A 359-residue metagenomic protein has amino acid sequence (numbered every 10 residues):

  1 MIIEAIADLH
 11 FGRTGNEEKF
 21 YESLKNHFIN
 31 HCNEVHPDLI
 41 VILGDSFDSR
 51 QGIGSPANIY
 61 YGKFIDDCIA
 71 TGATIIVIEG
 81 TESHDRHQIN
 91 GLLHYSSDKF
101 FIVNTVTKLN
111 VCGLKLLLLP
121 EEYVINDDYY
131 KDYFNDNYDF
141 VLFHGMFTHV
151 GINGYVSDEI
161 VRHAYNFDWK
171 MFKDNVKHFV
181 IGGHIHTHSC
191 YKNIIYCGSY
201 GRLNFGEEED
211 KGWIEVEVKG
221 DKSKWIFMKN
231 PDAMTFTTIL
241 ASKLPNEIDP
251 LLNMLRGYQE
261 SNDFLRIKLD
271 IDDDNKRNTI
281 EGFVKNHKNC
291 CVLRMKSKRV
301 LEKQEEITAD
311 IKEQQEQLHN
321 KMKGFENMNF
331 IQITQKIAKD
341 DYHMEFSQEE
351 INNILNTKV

Functional and structural regions predicted by a protein language model:
M1-I2, K25, I125, D132 (+7 more regions): A structural signal for the main folded, soluble domain(s) of proteins
M1-Y60, F64, Y130-N137, E345 (+1 more regions): N-terminal active-site segment of His-dependent metallophosphoesterases
E4, K115-L117, I214: Conserved beta-strand elements of the Class I
F28, C32, F172-K173, L255: Short hydrophobic patches on amphipathic alpha-helices that form coiled-coil/helix-mediated interaction surfaces
L39, Q51-I195, S199-N204: His/Asp/Glu-rich metal-coordinating catalytic cores of metallo-dependent phosphodiesterases/hydrolases acting on
G183-L244: A conserved active-site cap/scaffold subdomain adjacent to cofactor or substrate pockets
V218-V359: Accessory, non-catalytic peripheral segments of nucleic-acid enzymes
